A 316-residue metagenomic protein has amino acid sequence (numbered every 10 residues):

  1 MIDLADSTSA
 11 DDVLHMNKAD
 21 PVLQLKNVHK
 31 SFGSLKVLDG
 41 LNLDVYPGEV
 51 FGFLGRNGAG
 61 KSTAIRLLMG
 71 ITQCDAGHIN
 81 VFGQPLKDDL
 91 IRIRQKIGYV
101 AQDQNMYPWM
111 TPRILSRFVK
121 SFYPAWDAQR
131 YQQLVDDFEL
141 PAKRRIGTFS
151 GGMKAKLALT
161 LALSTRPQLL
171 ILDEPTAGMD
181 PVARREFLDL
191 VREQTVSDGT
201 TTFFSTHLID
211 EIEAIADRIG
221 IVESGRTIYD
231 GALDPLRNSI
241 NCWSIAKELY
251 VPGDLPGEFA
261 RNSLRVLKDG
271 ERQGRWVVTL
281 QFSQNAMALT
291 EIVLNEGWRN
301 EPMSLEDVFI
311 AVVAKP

Functional and structural regions predicted by a protein language model:
M1-V13, G274-P316: C-terminal coupling/interaction segments
V13-P21: Primarily ABC-family ATPase nucleotide-binding module
L14, I91, F138, L161 (+4 more regions): Short secondary-structure boundary/capping segments
D20-L25, K30-E223, I228-Y229: ABC transporter nucleotide-binding domains
H29, R113, I209, Y250-P252 (+2 more regions): Alpha-helix N-cap/helix-start and coil->helix boundary motif
K120, V135, W243, G253-L255 (+1 more regions): Alpha-helix C-terminal capping segments
F187-F282: ABC transporter nucleotide-binding domain
